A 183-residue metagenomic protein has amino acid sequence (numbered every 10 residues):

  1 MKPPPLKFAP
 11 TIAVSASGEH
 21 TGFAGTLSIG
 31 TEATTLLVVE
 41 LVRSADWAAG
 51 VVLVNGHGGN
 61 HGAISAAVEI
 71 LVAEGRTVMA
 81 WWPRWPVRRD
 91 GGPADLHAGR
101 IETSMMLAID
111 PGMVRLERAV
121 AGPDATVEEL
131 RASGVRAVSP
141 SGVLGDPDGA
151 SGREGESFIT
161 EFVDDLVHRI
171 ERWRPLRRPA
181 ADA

Functional and structural regions predicted by a protein language model:
M1-G50, G56-A183: Extended, histidine- and acidic-residue-enriched regions that form the cofactor-binding/catalytic faces
